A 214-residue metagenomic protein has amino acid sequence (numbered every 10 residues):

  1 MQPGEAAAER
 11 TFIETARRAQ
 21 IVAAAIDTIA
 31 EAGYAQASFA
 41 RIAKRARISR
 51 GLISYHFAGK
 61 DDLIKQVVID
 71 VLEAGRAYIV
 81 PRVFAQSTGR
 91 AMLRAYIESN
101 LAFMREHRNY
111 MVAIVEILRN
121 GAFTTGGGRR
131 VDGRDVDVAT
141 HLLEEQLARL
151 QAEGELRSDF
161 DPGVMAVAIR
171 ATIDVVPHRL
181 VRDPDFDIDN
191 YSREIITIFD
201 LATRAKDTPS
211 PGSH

Functional and structural regions predicted by a protein language model:
M1-E5, A95, A102, D137-E153 (+1 more regions): C-terminal peripheral helix-coil segments that are non-catalytic and often amphipathic
R17-A25, I42, V67-V71, G75 (+1 more regions): Generic hydrophobic, amphipathic alpha-helix propensity
Q20, T28-D62, Q66: Helix-turn-helix
Y34-A35, L156, F186: Conserved hydrophobic residue
Q66, V80-Y110, P162, A166-I169 (+1 more regions): Hydrophobic alpha-helical connector segments
E73-P81, E106, A113, T124-E153 (+2 more regions): Amphipathic alpha-helical packing segments from all-alpha helical-bundle domains
P81-V83, E98-R105, V115-F123, I198-T203: Helix-loop "lid/cap" segments that line or gate small-molecule binding pockets
